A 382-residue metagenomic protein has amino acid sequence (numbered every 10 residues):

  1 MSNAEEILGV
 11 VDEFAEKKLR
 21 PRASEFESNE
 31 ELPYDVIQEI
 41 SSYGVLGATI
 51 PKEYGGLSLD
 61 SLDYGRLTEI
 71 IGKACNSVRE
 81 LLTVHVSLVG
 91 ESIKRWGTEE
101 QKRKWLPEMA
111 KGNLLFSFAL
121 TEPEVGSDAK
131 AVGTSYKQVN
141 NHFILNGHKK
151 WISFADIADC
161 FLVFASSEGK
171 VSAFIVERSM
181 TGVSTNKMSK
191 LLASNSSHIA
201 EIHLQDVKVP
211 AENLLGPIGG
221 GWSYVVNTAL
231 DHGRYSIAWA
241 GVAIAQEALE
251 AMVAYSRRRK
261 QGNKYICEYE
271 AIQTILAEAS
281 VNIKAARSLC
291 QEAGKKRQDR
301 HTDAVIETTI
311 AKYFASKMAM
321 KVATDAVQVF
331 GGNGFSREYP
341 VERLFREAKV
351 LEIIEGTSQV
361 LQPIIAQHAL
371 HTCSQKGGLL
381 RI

Functional and structural regions predicted by a protein language model:
M1-T83, E100-K104, E108-K111, A369-I382: Amphipathic, small/basic residue-rich leader segments at the start of a protein or domain
S2-I7, K73, T185-K284, L351 (+3 more regions): Glycine-rich beta->alpha junctions and the first turn(s) of the following alpha-helix
R20-S28, V253, R257-K264, S280-F314 (+1 more regions): C-terminal helix-coil-helix/basic helical segment that borders enzyme active sites and/or dimer interfaces and provides
R66, L88, F330-I382: Glycine-rich phosphate/cofactor-binding loops in nucleotide/flavin-utilizing enzymes
E80-E100, G126-A129: N-terminal glycine-rich flavin-associated loop
G112-L120: A short, Trp-centered hydrophobic/proline-enriched beta-strand micro-motif
T134-K137: A structural signal for short hydrophobic beta-strand segments in well-ordered beta-sheet cores
H142, N146-N186: A short core secondary-structure module
